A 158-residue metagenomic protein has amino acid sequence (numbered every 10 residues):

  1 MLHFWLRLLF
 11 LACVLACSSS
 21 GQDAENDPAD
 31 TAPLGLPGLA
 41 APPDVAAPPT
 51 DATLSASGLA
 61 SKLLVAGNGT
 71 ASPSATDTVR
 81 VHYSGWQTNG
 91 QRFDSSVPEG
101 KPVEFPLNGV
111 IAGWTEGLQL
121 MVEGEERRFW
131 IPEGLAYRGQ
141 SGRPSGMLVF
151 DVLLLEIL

Functional and structural regions predicted by a protein language model:
L2-L9, C13-L158: Cross-family detector of peptidyl-prolyl cis-trans isomerase
